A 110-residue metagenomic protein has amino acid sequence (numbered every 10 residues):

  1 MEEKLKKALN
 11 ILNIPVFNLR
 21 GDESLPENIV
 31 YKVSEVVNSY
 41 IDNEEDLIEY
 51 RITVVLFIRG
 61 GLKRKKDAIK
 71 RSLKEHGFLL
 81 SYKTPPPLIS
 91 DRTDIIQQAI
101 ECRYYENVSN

Functional and structural regions predicted by a protein language model:
M1-R51, F57-N110: Long, contiguous binding/interaction regions
